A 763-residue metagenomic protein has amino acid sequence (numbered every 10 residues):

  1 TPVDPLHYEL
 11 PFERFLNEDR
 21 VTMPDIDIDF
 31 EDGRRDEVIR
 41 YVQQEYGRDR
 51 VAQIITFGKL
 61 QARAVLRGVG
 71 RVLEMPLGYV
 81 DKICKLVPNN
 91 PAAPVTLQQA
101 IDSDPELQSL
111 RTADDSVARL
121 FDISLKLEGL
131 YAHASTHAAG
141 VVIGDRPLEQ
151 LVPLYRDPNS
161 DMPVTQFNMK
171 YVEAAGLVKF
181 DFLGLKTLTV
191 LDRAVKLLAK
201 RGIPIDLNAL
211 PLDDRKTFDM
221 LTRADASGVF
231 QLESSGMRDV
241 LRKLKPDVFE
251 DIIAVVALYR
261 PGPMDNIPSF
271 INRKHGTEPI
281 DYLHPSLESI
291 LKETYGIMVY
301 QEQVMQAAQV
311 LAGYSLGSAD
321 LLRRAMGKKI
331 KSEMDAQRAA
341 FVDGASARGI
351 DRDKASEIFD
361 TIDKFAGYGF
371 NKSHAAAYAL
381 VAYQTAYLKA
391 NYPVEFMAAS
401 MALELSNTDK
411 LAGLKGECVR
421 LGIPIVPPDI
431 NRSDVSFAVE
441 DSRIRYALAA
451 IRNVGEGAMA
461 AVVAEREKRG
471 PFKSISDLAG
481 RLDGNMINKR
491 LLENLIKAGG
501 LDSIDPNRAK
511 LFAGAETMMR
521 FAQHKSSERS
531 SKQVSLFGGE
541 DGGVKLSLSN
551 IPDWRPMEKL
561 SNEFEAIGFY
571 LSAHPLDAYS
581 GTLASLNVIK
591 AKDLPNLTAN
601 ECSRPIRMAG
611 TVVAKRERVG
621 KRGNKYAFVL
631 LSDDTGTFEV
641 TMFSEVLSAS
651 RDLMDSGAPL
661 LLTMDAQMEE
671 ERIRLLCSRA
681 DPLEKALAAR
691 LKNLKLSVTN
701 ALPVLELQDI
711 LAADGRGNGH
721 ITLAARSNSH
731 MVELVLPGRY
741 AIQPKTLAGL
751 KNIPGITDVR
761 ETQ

Functional and structural regions predicted by a protein language model:
T1-Q763: Noncatalytic, beta-rich nucleic-acid-contacting surfaces in large DNA/RNA-processing enzymes
